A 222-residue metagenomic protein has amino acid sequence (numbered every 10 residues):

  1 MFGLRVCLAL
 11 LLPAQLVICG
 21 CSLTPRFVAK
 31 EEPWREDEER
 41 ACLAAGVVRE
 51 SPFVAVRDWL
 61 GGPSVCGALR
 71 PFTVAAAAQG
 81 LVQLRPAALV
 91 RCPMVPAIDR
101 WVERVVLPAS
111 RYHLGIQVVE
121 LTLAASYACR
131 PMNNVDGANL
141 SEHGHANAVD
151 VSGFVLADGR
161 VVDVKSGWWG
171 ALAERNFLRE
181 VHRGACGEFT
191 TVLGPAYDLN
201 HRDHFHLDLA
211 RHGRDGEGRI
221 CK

Functional and structural regions predicted by a protein language model:
M1-L4: N-terminal secretory signal peptides that target proteins for export/translocation
C7-I18: Bacterial N-terminal signal peptides
V17-E38: Bacterial Sec signal peptide processing site at the extreme N-terminus
G20-S22, A41-L43, V65-G67, R91-P93 (+3 more regions): Sequence contexts marking disulfide-bonded cysteines in secreted/extracellular proteins
T24-V28, A75, L140, N147-K222: Catalytic cores and adjacent binding grooves of peptidoglycan-active enzymes
A29-E36, L89-W101, L172-N176: Soluble non-cytosolic domains of exported or imported proteins
A41-T122: Active-site acidic/histidine clusters and adjacent loop/turn architecture that either coordinate catalytic ions
Y112-A146: Active-site-adjacent substructure of cysteine-protease-like catalytic cores
